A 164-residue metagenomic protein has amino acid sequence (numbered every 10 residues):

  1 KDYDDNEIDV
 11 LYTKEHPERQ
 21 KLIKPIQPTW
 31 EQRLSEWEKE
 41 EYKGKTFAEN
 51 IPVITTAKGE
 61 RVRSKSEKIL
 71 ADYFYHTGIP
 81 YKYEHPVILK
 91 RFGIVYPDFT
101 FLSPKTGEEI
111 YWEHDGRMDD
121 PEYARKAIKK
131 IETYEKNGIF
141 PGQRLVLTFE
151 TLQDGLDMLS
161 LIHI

Functional and structural regions predicted by a protein language model:
D4, I8-I79: Solvent-exposed, charged helical/coil patches that constitute nucleic-acid or partner-interaction surfaces
G59-V62, Y75, I79-K105: Active-site metal-binding core of divalent-cation-utilizing nuclease and nuclease-like domains
V87-I94, P121, E150-L156: Acidic-and-aromatic substrate-binding clefts and catalytic sites of carbohydrate-active enzymes
Y96-K130: Short beta-strand-loop-alpha-helix junction that forms the active-site gateway of nucleic-acid-processing nucleases
E122-N137, Q143-L145: A recognition module on extended beta-rich or small alphabeta surfaces enriched in W/G with H and D/E
K136-S160: Nucleic-acid nuclease catalytic cores
I162-I164: Conserved small/polar residues in nucleotide/adenosyl-binding loops
